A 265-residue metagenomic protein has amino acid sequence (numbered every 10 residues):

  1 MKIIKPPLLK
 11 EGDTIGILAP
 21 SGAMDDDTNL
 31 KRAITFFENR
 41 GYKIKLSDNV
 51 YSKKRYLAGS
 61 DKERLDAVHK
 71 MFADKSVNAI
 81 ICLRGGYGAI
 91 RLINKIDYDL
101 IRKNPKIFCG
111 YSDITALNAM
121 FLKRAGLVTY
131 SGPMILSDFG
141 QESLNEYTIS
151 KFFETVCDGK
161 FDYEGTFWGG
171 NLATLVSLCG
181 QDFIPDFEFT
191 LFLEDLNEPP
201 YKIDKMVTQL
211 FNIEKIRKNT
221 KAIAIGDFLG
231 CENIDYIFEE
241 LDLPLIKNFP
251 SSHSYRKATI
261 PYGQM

Functional and structural regions predicted by a protein language model:
M1-S76: ATP/NTP phosphate-donor binding region
K45-D48, G110, T220-D227, I246: Short internal beta-strands
D74-A79, N219-T220: Short acidic/histidine-rich motifs immediately flanking catalytic phosphotransfer sites in two-component signaling
A79-I90, Y111: N-terminal glycine-rich "phosphate-gripper" loop used for MgATP/nucleotide binding and carboxylate activation
Y98-M120, V128-M134, P244-L245: Short, acidic/small-residue loops that bind anionic groups at enzyme active sites
G126-G180: Conserved anion/nucleotide-ligand pocket segment
D182-E232: Internal helical hairpin/lid segments
I225-M265: ATP/nucleoside-binding phosphotransfer catalytic cores, i.e., glycine-rich phosphate-binding loops
